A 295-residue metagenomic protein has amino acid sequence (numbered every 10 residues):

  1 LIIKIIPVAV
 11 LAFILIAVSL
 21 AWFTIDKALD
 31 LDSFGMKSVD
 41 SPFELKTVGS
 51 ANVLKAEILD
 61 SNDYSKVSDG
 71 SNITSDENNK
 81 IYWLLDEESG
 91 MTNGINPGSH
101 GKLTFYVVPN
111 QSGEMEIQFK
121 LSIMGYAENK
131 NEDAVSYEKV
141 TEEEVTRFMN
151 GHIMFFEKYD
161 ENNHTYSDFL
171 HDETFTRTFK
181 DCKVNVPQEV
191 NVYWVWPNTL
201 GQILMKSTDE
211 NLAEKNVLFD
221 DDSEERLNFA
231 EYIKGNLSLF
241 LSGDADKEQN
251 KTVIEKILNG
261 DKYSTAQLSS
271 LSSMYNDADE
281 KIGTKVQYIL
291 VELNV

Functional and structural regions predicted by a protein language model:
L1-D76, Q287, V295: Short, polar/proline-rich extracytoplasmic segments that appear immediately after membrane translocation
L15, K27, L85-D168: Surface-exposed interaction patch
L20, I81, V192-W194: Short, low-complexity intrinsically disordered segments
K37-V39, K46-V48, E57-L59, D76 (+8 more regions): A structural detector for beta-sheet-dominated domains
P42, V48-S50, A134-S136, D209-N211: Short, charged/polar low-complexity linear motifs in solvent-exposed/disordered segments
S50-N52, G70-S71, G113, E132-V135 (+6 more regions): Intrinsic-disorder/low-complexity loop/linker signature
N52-L103, N110: N-terminal pilin/flagellin-like segments and related low-complexity appendage regions
E87, N93-I117, L121-G125, L170-V295: C-terminal, structured domain-capping segment
